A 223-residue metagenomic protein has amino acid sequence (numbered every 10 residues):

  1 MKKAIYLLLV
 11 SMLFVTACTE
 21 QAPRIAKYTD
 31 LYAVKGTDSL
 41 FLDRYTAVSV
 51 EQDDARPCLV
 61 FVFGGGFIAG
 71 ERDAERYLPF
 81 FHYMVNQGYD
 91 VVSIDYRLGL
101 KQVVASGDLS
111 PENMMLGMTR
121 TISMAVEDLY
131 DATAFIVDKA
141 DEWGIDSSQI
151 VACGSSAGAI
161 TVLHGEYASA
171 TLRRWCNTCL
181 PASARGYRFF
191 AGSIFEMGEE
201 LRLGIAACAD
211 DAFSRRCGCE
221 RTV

Functional and structural regions predicted by a protein language model:
V15-A17: C-terminal motif of bacterial Sec signal peptides marking the signal peptidase cleavage site
E20-D54: N-terminal cap/lid segment of alpha/beta-hydrolase-fold proteins
D54, L109-A152: Gly/Ser-rich "nucleophile elbow"/oxyanion-hole loop immediately N-terminal to the catalytic nucleophile in hydrolases
D54-G66: Short beta-strand element of the alpha/beta-hydrolase
G66-A69, V91, F135: Serine-hydrolase catalytic-loop signature spanning alpha/beta hydrolases and amidase-signature enzymes
R72-I94, K101-V103: Short amphipathic alpha-helix adjacent to the substrate-entry channel of hydrolases
D131-A206: Primarily recognizes the serine-hydrolase "nucleophile elbow" in alpha/beta-hydrolase and SGNH/GDSL folds
A212-S214: Short beta-strand/loop motif that positions the catalytic acidic residue of the alpha/beta-hydrolase fold
